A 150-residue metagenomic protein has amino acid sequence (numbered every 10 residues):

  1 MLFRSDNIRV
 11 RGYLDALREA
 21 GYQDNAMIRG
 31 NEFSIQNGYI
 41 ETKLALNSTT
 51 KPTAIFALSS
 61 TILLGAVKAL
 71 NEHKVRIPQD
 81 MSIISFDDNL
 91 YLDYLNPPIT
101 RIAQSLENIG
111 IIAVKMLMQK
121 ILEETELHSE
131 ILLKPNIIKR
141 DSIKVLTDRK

Functional and structural regions predicted by a protein language model:
M1-K150: Bacterial carbohydrate/catabolite-sensing allosteric modules
